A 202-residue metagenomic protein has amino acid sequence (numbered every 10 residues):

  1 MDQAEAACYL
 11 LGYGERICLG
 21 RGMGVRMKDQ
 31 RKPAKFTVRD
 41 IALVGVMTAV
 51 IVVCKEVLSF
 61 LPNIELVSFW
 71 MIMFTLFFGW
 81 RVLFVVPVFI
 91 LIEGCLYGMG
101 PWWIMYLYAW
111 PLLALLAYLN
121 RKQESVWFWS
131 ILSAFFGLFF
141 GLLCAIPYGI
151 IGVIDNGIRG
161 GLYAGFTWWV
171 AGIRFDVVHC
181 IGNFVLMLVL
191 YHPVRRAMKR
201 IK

Functional and structural regions predicted by a protein language model:
M1, I17, M23-V25: Short hydrophobic transmembrane-like helices used for membrane targeting/insertion
G24-F77, R81-V85: Hydrophobic transmembrane alpha-helices
R26-T48, M105-V153, M187: Short helix-perturbing small/polar motifs within transmembrane alpha-helices
V52-E65, V88-Q123: Interfacial aromatic-anchored transmembrane helix boundaries in multi-pass membrane proteins
L83-G94, F128-G137: Central hydrophobic cores of alpha-helical transmembrane segments in multi-pass integral membrane proteins
W103-I104, S125-K202: Membrane-embedded alpha-helical hairpins and interfacial helices in multi-pass inner-membrane proteins
